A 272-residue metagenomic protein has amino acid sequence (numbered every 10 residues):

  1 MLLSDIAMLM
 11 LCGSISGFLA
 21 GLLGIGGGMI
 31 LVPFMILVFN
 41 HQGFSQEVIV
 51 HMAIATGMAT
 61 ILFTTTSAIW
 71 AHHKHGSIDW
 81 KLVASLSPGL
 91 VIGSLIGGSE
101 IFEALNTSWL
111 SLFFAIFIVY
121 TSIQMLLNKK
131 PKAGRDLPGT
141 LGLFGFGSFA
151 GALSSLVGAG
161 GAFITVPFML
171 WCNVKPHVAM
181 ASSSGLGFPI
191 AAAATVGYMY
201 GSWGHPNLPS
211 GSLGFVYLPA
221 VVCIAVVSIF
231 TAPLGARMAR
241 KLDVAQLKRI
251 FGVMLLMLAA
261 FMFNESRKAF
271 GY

Functional and structural regions predicted by a protein language model:
M1-L23, I30, I36-H51, T65-G151 (+3 more regions): Juxtamembrane transmembrane-helix boundary motif
G24, G158: Short, flexible loop motifs at catalytic/binding sites
I54, M180-S183, F251: Membrane-interface helix-entry/capping residues at the boundaries of transmembrane alpha-helices
A55-A59, G185-F188: Alpha-helical transmembrane segments of polytopic membrane transporters and translocases
A181-M199: Hydrophobic alpha-helical transmembrane segments of multi-pass integral membrane proteins, especially transporters
